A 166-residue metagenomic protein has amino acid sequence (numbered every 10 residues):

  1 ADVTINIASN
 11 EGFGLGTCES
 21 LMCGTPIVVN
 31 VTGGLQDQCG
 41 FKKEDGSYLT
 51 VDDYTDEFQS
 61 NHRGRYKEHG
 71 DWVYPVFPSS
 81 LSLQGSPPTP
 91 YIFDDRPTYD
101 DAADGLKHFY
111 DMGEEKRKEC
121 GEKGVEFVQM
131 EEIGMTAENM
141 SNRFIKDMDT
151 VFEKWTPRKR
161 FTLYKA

Functional and structural regions predicted by a protein language model:
D2, G24, V31: A short alpha->beta transition loop at the rim of the catalytic pocket in nucleotide-sugar-dependent
S9: Aromatic "clamp/platform" in nucleotide-sugar-dependent glycosyltransferases that forms part of the donor/acceptor
G14-T17: Short glycine/serine-rich donor-binding loops of glycosyltransferases
S20: Donor-sugar nucleotide-binding helix/loop cap in glycosyltransferases
P26-V29, G46-D53: Short hydrophobic beta-strand element within catalytic cores of glycosyltransferases and related nucleotide-activated
N61, K67-A166: C-terminal amphipathic helix plus adjacent low-complexity, charged tail appended to glycosyltransferase catalytic
